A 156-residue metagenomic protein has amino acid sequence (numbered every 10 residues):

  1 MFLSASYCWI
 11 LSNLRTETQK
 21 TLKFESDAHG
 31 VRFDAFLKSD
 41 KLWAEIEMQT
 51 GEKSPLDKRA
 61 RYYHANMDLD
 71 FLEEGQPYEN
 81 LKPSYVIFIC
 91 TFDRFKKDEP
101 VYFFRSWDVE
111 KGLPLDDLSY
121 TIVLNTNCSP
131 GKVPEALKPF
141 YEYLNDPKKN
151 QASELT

Functional and structural regions predicted by a protein language model:
M1-T156: Elongated, amphipathic alpha-helical interaction scaffolds
